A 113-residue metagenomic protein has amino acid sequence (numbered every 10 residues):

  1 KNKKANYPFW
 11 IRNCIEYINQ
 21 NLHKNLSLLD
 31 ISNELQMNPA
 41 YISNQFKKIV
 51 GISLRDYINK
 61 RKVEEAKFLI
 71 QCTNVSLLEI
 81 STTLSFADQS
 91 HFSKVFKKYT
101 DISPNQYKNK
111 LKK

Functional and structural regions predicted by a protein language model:
K1-E16, M37-S43: An amphipathic alpha-helical interaction segment
I15-E16, Q20, N25, L29 (+3 more regions): Terminal helix-turn-helix DNA-binding modules in bacterial transcription factors
S27-P39: Aromatic-anchored, glycine/proline-accented short structural segments that stabilize local strand-turns or short
